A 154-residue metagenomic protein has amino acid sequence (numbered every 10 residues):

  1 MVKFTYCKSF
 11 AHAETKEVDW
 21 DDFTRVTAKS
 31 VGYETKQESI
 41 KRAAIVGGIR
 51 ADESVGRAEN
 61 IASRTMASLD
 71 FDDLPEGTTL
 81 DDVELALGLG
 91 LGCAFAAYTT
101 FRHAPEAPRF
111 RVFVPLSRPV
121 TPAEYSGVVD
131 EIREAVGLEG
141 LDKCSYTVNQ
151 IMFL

Functional and structural regions predicted by a protein language model:
M1-P108, V114-S126: Signature for HUH/AEP ssDNA processing cores
T35-E38, G137-L141: Residue-level signal for secondary-structure boundary elements
G90-A94, D130-G140: A common structural junction motif
H103-P105, R118-V120, L141-L154: Short, conserved secondary-structure transition motifs
P122-R133, I151: Hydrophobic, well-ordered secondary-structure segments
